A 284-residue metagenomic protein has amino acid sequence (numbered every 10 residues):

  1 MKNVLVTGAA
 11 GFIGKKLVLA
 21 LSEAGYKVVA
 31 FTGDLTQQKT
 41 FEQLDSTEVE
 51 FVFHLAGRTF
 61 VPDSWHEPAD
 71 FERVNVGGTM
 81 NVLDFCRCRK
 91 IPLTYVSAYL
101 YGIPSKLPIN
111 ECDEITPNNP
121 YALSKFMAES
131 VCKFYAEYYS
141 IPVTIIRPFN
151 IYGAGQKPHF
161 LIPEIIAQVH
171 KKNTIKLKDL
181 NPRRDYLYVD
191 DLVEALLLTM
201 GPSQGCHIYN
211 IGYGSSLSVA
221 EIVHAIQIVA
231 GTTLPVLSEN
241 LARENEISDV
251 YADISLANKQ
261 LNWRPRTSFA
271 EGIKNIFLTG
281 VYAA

Functional and structural regions predicted by a protein language model:
M1-F53: N-terminal Rossmann/SDR dinucleotide-binding element
F12, V18-A20, P163, V169-A284: C-terminal substrate-binding subdomain of Rossmann-fold SDR/epimerase-dehydratase oxidoreductases
F41-R73: NAD(P)H-binding glycine-rich loop region in Rossmannoid oxidoreductase-like domains and their noncatalytic homologs
G57, E72-T79, C86, T94 (+1 more regions): Short alpha-helix in the Rossmann-fold core of NAD(P)-dependent oxidoreductases
P62-G78, N110-P117: Short alpha-helical oligomerization interface
M80-P120: Conserved Rossmann-fold NAD(P)-dependent oxidoreductase catalytic core, especially the SDR/UDP-sugar
Y101-I103, N119-P120, T144-L161: Flexible, glycine-rich beta-alpha linker
I103-P104, T116-T144, H170: Active-site Tyr-X1-5-Lys
